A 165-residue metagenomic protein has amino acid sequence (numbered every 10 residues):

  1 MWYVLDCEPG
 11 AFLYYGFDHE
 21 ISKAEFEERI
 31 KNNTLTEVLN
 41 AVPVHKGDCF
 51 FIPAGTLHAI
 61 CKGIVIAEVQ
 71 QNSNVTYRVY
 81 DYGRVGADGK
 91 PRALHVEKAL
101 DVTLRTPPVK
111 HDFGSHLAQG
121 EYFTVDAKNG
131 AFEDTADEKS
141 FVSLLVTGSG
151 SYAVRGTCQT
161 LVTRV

Functional and structural regions predicted by a protein language model:
M1-K46, C61-L144, A153-G156, V162-R164: Active-site region of the double-stranded beta-helix
C49: Glycine-rich, mobile lid/loop segments that gate access to catalytic sites or pores
T56-A59: Short, charged beta-turn/beta-strand-edge "cap" motif at the junction between a beta-strand and an adjacent loop
G148-S149: Glycine-centered positions in the ABC transporter ATPase nucleotide-binding domain
